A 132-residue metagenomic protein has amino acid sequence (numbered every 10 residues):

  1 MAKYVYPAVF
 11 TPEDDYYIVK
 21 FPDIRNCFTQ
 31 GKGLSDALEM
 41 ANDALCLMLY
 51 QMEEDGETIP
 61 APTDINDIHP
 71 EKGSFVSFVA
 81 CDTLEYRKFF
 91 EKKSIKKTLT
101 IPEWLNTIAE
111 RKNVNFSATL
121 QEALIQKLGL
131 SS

Functional and structural regions predicted by a protein language model:
M1-D15, K20, F75: N-terminal segment of the canonical double-stranded RNA-binding domain
M1-V5, C46-T100, W104-K112, A118-E122 (+2 more regions): Short, charged, surface-exposed hinge/linker loops at domain edges that act as mobile lids or interdomain connectors
V19, D23, E54: Residue-level signal for pocket-adjacent positions within structured domains
P22-R25, P102: Short, proline-centered helix/strand-breaking motifs
R25-S35: A short, exposed loop/beta-hairpin motif centered on an aromatic-Gly-Thr core
D36-Y50: A short, charged, amphipathic alpha-helix used as a generic interaction element across diverse proteins
